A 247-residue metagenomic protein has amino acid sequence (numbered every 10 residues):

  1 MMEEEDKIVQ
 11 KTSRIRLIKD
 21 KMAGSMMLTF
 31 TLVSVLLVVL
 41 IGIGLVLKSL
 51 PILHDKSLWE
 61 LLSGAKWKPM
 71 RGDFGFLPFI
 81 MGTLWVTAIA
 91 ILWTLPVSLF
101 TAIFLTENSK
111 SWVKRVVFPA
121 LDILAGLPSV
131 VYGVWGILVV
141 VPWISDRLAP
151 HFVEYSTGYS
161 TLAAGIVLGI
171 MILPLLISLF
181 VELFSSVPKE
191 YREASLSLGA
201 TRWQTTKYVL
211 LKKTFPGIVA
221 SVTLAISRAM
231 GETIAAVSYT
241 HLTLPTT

Functional and structural regions predicted by a protein language model:
V9-K21, S25, V46-A90, K110-S111 (+1 more regions): Periplasmic/extracellular loop-to-transmembrane helix junction in inner-membrane transport proteins
L17-I43: N-terminal signal-anchor/first transmembrane alpha helix
D73-T87, D146-L175: Loop-to-helix entry region at the N-terminal start of transmembrane alpha-helices in multi-pass membrane transporters
A90-L121: Transmembrane-helix boundary motif in ABC transporter permease subunits
I123, L176-F180, R202-A236: Transmembrane alpha-helices
P128, L198-G199, K212: Glycine/proline-centered hinge or cleavage motifs at structural transition points of membrane proteins
T240-T246: Conserved small/polar residues in nucleotide/adenosyl-binding loops
